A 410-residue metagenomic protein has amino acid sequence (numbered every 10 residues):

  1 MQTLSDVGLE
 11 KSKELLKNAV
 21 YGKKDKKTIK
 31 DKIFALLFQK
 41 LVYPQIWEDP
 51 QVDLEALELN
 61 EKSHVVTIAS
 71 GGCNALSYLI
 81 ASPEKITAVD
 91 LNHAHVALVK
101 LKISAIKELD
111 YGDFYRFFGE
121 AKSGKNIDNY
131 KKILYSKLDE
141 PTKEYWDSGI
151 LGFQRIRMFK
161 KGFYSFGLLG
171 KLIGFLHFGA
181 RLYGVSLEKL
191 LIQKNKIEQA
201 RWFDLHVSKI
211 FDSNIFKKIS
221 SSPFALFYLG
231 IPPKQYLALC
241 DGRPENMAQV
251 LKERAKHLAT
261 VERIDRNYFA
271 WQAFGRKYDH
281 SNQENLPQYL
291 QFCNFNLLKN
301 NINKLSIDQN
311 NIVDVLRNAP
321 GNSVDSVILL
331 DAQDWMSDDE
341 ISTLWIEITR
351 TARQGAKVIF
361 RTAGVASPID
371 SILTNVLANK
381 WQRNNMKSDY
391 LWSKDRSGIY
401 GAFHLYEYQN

Functional and structural regions predicted by a protein language model:
Q2-G22, A94-N296: Class I S-adenosyl-L-methionine-dependent methyltransferase module
L41-H64, I341: Conserved alpha-helix/loop element of class I SAM-dependent methyltransferases that forms part of the SAM/SAH-binding
N60-S63, N310-S326: A short acidic, Gly/Pro-enriched loop at the edge of an enzyme's catalytic core that lines a small-molecule cofactor
E61-S70, I86-T87: Conserved class I S-adenosyl-L-methionine
A88-H93: Conserved acidic E/D residue at the C-terminus of a beta-strand in Rossmann-like folds
I328, Q354-S367: Conserved beta-strand signature within the Rossmann-like core of class I S-adenosyl-L-methionine
I341-Q354: A short glycine-rich, Lys/Arg-flanked "PGG" loop and its adjoining helix->strand segment in the class I
M386-N410: Core SAM-dependent methyltransferase catalytic element
